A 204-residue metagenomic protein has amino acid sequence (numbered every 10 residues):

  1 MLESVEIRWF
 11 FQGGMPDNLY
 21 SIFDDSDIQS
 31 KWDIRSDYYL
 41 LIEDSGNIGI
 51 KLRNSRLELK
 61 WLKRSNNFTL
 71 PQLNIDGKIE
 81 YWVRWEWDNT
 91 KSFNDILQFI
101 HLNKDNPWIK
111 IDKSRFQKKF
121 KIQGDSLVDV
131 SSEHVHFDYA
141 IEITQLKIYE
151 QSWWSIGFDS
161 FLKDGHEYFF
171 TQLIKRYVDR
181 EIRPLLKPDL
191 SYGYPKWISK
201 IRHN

Functional and structural regions predicted by a protein language model:
L2-E3, F11-D33, L41-H136, R180: Charged surface patches that recognize polyanionic ligands
L2-E6, R115, Y149-W153, S199-H203: Phosphate/nucleotide-binding catalytic core
S4-F11, I50, W153-S160: Short cationic amphipathic helices and targeting signals
F11, F120-I122, Q145, F158-L162: Short, structured patches in soluble enzyme cores that scaffold and shape functional sites
S45-G49, P195-N204: Short, low-order "capping/linker" segments at domain edges
E133-I148: Short amphipathic beta-strand starts and helix->beta connectors
E150-K200: Mixed-charge, glycine-accented linear interaction segment located at domain edges/termini
